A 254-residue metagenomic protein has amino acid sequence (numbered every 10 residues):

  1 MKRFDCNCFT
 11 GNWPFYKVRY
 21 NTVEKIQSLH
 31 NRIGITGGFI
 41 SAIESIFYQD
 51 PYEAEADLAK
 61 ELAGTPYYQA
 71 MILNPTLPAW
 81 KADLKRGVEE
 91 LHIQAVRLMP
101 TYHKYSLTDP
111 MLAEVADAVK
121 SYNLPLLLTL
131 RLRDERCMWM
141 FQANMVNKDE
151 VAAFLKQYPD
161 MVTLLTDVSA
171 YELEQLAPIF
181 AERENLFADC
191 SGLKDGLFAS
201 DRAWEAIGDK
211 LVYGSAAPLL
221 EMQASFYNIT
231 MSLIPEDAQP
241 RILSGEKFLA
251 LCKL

Functional and structural regions predicted by a protein language model:
M1-T10, P14-F15, R19-G37, K210 (+1 more regions): Mid-to-C-terminal alpha-helical segments outside catalytic/metal-binding sites
R3-C6, F39-A42, A70-M71, R97 (+3 more regions): Active-site neighborhood of phospho(di)ester-bond hydrolases with catalytic His/Asp-centered motifs
C8-F9, E24-F47, Y67-L73, Q94-A95 (+1 more regions): Divalent metal-dependent hydrolysis catalytic cores, especially in the metallo-beta-lactamase
G11-W13, S45-Y48, P75-A79, R133-R136 (+3 more regions): Active-site environment of divalent metal-dependent phosphoester hydrolases
N21-Q27, E53-L58, W80-D83, K148-V151 (+2 more regions): Alpha-helical scaffolding within the catalytic cores of extracellular/periplasmic polymer-degrading hydrolases
Q49-R133: Active-site gating/metal-coordination segments in enzymes
L91-A95, D109-V212: Catalytic pocket-lining loop regions of alpha/beta-barrel enzymes, especially the amidohydrolase/enolase/GH5 lineages
